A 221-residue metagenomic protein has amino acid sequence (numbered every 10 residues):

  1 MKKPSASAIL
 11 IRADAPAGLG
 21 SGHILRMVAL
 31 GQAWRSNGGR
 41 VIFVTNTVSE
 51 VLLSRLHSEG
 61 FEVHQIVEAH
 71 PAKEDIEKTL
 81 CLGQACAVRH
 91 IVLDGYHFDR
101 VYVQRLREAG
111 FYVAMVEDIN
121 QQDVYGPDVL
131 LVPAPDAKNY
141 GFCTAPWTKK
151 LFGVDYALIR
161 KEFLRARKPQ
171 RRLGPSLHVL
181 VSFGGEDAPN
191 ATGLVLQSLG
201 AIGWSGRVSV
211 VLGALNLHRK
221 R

Functional and structural regions predicted by a protein language model:
P4-L10: Extreme N-terminal starter segment of soluble prokaryotic enzymes
S7, R89, S176-L177, G206: Nucleotide donor/acceptor-binding cores
I11-G18, A29-G39, V44-P146, K150: Active-site and donor-binding regions of nucleotide-sugar-utilizing enzymes
I24-L25, E186-L199: A conserved mid-protein helix/loop that constitutes part of the nucleotide-sugar donor-binding site
G31, R35, L196, G200-G203: Gly/Ala-rich phosphate-binding loop of Rossmann-like dinucleotide-binding domains, activating on the conserved
V41, V181, V208-V210: Hydrophobic targeting segments
V124-N190, G213, H218-R219: A nucleotide-sugar donor-handling region in carbohydrate enzymes
L199-L215, K220: A conserved nucleotide-sugar
